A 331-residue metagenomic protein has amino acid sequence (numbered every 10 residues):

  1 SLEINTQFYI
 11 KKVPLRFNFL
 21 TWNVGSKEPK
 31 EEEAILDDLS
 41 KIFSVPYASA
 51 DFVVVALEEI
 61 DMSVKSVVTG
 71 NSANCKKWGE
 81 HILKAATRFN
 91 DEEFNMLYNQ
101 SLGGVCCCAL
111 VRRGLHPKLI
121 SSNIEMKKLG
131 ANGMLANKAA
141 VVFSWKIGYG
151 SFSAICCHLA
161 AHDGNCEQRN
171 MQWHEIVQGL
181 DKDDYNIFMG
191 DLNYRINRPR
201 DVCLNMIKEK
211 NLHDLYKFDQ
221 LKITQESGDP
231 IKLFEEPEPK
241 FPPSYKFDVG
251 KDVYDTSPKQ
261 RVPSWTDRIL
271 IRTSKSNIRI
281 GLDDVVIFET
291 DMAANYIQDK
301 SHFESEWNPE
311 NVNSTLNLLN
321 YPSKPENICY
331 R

Functional and structural regions predicted by a protein language model:
S1-N99, V105-C107, N165, W173 (+5 more regions): N-terminal, active-site-proximal structural segment of metallo-dependent hydrolase catalytic domains
V13-L20, A48-V53, N90-E92, G104-C106 (+8 more regions): Core residues of folded domains in eukaryotic genome-function proteins
V24, E58-I60, R113, C157-L159 (+1 more regions): Active-site metal-binding loops of divalent metal-dependent hydrolases
P29-K30, K65, K118-I120, G164 (+2 more regions): Short acidic, gly/pro-rich beta-turn/loop elements at beta-sheet edges and active-site/ligand-binding grooves
K30-S44, G130-W145, R169-D183, M189: A Trp-anchored, charged/polar loop motif used as the substrate-binding/catalytic surface of acyl/ester-handling
V45, V67-S153, C157-A160: Structured beta-strand-rich core segments of catalytic domains in phosphoester-bond hydrolases
K77, H81-E92, I147, I155-A160 (+1 more regions): Catalytic lobes of large eukaryotic enzymes
